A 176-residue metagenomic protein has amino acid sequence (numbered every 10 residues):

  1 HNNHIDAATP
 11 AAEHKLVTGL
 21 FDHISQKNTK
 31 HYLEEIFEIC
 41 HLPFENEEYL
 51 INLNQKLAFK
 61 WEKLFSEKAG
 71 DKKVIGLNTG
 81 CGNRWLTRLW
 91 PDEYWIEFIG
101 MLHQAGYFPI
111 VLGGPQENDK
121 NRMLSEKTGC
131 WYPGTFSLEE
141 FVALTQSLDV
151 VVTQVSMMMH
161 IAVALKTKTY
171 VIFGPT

Functional and structural regions predicted by a protein language model:
H1-T176: Catalytic machinery of carbohydrate-active enzymes, primarily nucleotide-sugar-dependent glycosyltransferases
